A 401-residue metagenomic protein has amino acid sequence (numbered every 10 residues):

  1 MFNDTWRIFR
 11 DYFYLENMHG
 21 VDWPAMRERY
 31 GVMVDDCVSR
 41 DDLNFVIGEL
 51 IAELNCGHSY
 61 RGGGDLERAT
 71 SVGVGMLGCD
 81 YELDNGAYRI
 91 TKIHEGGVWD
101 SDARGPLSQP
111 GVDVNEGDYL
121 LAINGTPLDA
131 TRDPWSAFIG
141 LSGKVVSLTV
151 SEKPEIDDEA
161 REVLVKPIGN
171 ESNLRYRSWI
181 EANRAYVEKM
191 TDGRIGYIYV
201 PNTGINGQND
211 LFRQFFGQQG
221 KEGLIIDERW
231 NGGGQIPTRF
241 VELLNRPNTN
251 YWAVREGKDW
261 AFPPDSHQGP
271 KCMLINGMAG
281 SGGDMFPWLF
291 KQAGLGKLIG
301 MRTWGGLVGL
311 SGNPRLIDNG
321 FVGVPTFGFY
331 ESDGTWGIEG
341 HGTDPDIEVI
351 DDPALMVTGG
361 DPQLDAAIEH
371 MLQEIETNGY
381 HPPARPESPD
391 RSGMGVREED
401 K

Functional and structural regions predicted by a protein language model:
M1-R10, A185-Y186, A279-S281, L316-E348: Metal-dependent DNA phosphodiester-chemistry modules and their immediately adjacent helices/loops in DNA-processing
M1-V34, V38-E49, Y60, H341-G342: Sequence signature of WD/YWTD-type beta-propeller architectures
N3-R10, R27, G31, G48-N55 (+5 more regions): Amphipathic, well-packed alpha-helical segments that form the structural scaffold of globular domains
T5, L50, I198, T335 (+1 more regions): A residue-level signal for conserved active-site and pocket-lining positions in enzyme catalytic cores
I8-Y14, M18, D100-L107, L121 (+4 more regions): Cleft-lining beta-strand/loop regions that shape enzyme active-site pockets
G20, V34-T91, D157-N183, I368-E369 (+1 more regions): Extended, small/polar residue-biased N-terminal targeting/export presequences and adjacent propeptide/linker tracts
S71-A130, I205, F327-G328: PDZ/PDZ-like domain segments forming the peptide/carboxylate-binding groove, activating on the N-terminal beta-strands
G220-E222, E331-K401: In a subset of proteins, long, contiguous C-terminal domains/tails are tracked
